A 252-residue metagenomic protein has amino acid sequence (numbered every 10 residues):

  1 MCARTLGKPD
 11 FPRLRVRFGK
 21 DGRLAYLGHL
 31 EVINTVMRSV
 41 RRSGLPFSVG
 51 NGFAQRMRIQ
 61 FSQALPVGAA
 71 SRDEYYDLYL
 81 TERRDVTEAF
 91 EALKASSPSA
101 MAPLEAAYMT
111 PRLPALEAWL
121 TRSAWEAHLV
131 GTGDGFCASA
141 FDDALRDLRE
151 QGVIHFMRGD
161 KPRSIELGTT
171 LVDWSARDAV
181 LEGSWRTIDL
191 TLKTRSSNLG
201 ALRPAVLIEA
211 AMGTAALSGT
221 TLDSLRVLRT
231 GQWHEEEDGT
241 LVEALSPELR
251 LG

Functional and structural regions predicted by a protein language model:
M1-P9: Charged, low-complexity intrinsically disordered regulatory segments in eukaryotic signaling
K8-F11, Y26, D147-G252: Core RNA-modification/binding signature centered on pseudouridine synthases
P12, R17-G19, R23, L27 (+1 more regions): Extended, well-folded interaction surfaces typified by the phenylalanyl-tRNA synthetase beta subunit core
R23, S48-L80: Short, charge-patterned binding micro-sites
R72-E126: Ordered, amphipathic secondary-structure segments that act as subunit-interaction surfaces in large macromolecular
T81-V86, T132-G135, S197: Helix N-cap motif at beta-to-alpha junctions
E88-S97, C137-R149, L207-I208: Short amphipathic alpha-helices in soluble, non-transmembrane regions that often serve as interface/regulatory elements
